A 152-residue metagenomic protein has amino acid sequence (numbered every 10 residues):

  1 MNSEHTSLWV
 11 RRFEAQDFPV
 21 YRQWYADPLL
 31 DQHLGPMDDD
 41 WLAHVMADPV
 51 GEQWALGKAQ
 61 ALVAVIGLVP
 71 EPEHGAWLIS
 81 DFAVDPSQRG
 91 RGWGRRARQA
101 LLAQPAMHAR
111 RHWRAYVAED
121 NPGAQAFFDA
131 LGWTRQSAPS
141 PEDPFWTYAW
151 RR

Functional and structural regions predicted by a protein language model:
M1-S7: Short, low-complexity, intrinsically disordered N-terminal peptides in bacterial proteins
L8-S87, R98-A100, Q104: Acetyl-CoA-dependent GNAT
G51, D143-T147: Short hydrophobic/aromatic beta-strand or adjacent loop that forms the aromatic wall/cage of a ligand/substrate-binding
G90-R95: Glycine-rich acyl-CoA binding loop
P105-V117: Conserved GNAT acetyl-CoA-binding A-motif
A115-Q125, P141-D143: Conserved beta-strand-loop-alpha-helix junction that forms the acyl-donor binding cleft
D129-A138: Conserved acetyl-CoA-binding loop of GNAT-fold acetyltransferases
Y148-R152: Short beta-strand-to-coil "C-cap" segments at the C-terminal boundary of structured domains/repeats, marking
